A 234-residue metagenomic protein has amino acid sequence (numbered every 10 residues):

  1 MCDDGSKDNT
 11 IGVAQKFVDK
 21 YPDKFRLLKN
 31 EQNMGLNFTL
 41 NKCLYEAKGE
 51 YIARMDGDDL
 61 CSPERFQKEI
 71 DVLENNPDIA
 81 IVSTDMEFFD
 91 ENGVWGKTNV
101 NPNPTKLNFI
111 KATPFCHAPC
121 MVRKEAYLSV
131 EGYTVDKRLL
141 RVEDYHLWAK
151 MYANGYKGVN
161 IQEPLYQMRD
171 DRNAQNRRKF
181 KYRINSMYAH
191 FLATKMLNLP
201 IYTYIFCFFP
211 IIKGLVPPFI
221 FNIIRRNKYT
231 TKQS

Functional and structural regions predicted by a protein language model:
D3-G12, Q32, D56: A conserved acidic beta->alpha catalytic loop
D8-F17, L60, E64: Acidic helix N-cap motif at the loop->helix transition within catalytic regions of sugar-transfer enzymes
N30-A47, K68: Glycine-rich, basic loop-to-helix element that forms the pyrophosphate-binding segment of sugar-nucleotide handling
Y45, N103-K181: Conserved nucleotide-sugar donor-binding catalytic segment
I52: Short aromatic/hydrophobic "clamp" motif used to bind/position activated sugar donors
D56-L60, D85: The conserved acidic donor/metal-binding loop of glycosyltransferases
E64-G96: Conserved donor NDP-sugar-binding/catalytic core segment of glycosyltransferases
N173-S234: Non-catalytic, C-terminal membrane-associated alpha-helical segments of glycosyltransferases
